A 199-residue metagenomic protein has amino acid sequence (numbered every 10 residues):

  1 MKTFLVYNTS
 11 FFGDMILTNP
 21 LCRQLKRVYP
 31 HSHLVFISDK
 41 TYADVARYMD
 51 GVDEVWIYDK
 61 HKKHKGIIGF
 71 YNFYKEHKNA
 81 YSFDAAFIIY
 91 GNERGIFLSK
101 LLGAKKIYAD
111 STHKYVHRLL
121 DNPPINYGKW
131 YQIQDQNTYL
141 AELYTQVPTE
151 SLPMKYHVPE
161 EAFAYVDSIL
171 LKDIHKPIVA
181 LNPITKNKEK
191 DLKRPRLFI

Functional and structural regions predicted by a protein language model:
M1-I199: Catalytic machinery of carbohydrate-active enzymes, primarily nucleotide-sugar-dependent glycosyltransferases
